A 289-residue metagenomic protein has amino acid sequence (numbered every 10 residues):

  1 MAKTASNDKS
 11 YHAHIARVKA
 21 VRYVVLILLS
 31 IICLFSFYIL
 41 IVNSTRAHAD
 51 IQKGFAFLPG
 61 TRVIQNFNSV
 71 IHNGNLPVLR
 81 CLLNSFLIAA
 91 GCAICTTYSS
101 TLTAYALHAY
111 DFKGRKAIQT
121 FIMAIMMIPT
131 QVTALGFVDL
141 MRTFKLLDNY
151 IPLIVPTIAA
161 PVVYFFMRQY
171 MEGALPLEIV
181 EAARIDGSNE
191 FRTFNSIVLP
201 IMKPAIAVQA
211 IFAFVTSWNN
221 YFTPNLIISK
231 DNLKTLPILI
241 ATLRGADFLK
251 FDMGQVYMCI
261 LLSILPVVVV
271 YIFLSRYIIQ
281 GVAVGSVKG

Functional and structural regions predicted by a protein language model:
K3, S10-H14, V18-G289: A structural signal for multi-pass alpha-helical bundles of membrane permease subunits that mediate small-molecule
